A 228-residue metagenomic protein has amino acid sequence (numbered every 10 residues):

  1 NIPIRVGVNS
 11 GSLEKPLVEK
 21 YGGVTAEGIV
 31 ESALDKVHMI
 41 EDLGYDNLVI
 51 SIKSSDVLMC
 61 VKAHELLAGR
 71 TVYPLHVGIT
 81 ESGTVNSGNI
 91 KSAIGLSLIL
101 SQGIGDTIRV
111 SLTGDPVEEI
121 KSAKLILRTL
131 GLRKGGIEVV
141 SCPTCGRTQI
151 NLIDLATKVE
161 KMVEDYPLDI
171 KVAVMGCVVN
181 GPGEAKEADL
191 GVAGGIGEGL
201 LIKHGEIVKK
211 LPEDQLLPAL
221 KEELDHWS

Functional and structural regions predicted by a protein language model:
N1-P3: Hydrophobic or amphipathic alpha-helical targeting/insertion segments
R5-N9, K53, G78-T80, S111 (+2 more regions): Short beta-strand segments
V6, I50, I99, C142 (+3 more regions): Conserved, mostly hydrophobic/aromatic
N9-L13, E198: Short connector loops/turns at beta-strand edges and beta->alpha or beta->beta junctions
S12, L17-E164: Catalytic alpha/beta core domains of metabolic enzymes, predominantly
L155-K186: Hydrophobic alpha-helical bundle architecture
V178-I207: Nucleotide-binding motor/catalytic cores of P-loop/tubulin-like NTPases across gene-expression machines
I196-G197, L201-I202, E206-S228: Beta-strand/loop-dominated core regions that host nucleotide or nucleotide-derived cofactor-binding catalytic loops
